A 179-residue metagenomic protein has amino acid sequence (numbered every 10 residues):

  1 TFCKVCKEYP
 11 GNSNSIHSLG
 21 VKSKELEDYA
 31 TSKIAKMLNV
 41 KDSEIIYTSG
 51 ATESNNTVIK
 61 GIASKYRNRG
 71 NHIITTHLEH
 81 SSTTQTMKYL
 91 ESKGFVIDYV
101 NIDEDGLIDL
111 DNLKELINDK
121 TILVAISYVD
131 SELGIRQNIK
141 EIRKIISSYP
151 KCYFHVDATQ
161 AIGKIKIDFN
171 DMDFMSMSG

Functional and structural regions predicted by a protein language model:
T1-G179: Pyridoxal 5′-phosphate
